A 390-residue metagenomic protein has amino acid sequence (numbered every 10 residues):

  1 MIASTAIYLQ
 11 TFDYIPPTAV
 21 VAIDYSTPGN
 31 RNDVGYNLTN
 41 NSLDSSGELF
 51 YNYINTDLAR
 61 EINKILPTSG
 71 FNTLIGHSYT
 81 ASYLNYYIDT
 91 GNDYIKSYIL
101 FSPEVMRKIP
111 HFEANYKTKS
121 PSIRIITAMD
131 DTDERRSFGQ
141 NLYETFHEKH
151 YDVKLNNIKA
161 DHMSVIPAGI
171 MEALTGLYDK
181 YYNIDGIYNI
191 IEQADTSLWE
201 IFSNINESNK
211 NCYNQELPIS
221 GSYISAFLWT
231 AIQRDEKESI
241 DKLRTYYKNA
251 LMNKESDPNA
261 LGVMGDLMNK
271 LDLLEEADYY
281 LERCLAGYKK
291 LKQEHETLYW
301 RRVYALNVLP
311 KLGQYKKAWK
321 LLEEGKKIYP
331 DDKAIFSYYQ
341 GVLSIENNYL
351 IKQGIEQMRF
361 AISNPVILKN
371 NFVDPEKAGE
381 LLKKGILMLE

Functional and structural regions predicted by a protein language model:
M1-L274, Y280-L312, E324-S344, F360-L381 (+1 more regions): Non-catalytic cap/lid and distal C-terminal segments of serine-dependent acyl enzymes
I351: Short, charged, surface-exposed loops that flank catalytic or proteolytic processing sites
Q357: Beta-rich carbohydrate-recognition modules and glycan-binding surfaces
M388-E390: Short, solvent-exposed mixed-charge patches
